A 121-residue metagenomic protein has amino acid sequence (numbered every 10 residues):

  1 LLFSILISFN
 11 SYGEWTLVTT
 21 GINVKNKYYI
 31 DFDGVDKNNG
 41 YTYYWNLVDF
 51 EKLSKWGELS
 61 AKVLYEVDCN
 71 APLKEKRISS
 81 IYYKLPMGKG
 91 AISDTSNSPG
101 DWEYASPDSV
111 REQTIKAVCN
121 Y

Functional and structural regions predicted by a protein language model:
L1-S8: Bacterial N-terminal signal peptides
N10-L64, D68-Y121: N-terminal secretory-pathway/extracellular module detecting exported/lumenal segments and adjacent signal-anchor/first
